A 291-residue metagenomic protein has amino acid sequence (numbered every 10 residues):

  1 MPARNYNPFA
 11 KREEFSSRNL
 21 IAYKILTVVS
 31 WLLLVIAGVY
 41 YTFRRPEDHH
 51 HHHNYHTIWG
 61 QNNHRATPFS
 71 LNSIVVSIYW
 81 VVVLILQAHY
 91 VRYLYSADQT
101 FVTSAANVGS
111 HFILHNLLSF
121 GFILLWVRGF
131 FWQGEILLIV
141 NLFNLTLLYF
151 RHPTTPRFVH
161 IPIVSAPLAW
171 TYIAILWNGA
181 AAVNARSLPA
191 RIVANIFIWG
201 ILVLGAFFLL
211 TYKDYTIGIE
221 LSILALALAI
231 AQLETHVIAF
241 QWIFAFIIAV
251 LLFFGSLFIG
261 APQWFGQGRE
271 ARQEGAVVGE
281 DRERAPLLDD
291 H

Functional and structural regions predicted by a protein language model:
M1-Y6, W264-H291: Non-transmembrane, juxtamembrane loop and terminal tail segments of multi-pass eukaryotic membrane proteins
R18-A22, I74, P189-L204, L210-K213 (+2 more regions): Membrane-interface transmembrane-helix boundary segments in multi-pass integral membrane proteins
V29-L33, H111-I123, L137-L148, I161-A180: Alpha-helical transmembrane segments of multi-pass integral membrane proteins
W31-H53: Alpha-helical transmembrane segments of multi-pass membrane proteins
N63-Y79, H160: Short aromatic-rich membrane-water interface segments that cap or initiate transmembrane helices in multi-pass membrane
T100-F112, K213-G218: Membrane-interfacial loop-to-transmembrane alpha-helix junctions, especially the N-terminal start
I123-E135, H152-V159, A182-P189, L210-Y212 (+1 more regions): Membrane-interface helix caps and helix-loop-helix hairpins in membrane proteins
V140, I163-A180, L188-L209, K213-A227: Alpha-helical membrane segments in multi-pass integral membrane proteins
